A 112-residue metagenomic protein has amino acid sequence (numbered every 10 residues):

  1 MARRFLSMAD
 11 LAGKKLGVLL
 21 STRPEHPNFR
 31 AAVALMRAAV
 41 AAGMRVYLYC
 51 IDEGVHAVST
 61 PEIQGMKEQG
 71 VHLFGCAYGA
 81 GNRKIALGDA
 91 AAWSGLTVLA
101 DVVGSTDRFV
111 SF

Functional and structural regions predicted by a protein language model:
A2-A12: Positively charged, low-complexity intrinsically disordered leader regions
D10-A12, L16-R30, V46, I51-V55: Short, glycine-rich nucleotide/cofactor-binding loops
K14, G43, G70, T106-D107: Short, well-ordered alpha-helix to beta-strand connector turns
H26-A41: Histidine-anchored nucleotide/phosphate-binding helix
V40, K67, V103-G104: Anion (oxyanion) recognition and catalysis
L48-Y49, G54-Q69: N-terminal beta-loop-helix "entrance" segment that forms/cooperates in small-molecule cofactor or anionic ligand
E62-D89: A glycine-rich helix N-cap at a beta->alpha junction
R83-F112: C-terminal structural segments of small proteins and small subunits
